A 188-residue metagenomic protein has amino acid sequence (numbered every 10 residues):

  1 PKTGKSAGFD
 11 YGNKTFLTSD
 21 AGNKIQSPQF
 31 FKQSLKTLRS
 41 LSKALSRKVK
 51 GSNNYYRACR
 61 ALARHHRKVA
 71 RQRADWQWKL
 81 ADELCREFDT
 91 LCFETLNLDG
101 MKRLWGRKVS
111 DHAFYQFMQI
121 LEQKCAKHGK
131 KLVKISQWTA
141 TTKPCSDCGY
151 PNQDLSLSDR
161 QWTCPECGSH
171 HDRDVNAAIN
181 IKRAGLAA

Functional and structural regions predicted by a protein language model:
P1-A188: Positively charged, helix-rich recognition surfaces that bind polyanionic ligands
